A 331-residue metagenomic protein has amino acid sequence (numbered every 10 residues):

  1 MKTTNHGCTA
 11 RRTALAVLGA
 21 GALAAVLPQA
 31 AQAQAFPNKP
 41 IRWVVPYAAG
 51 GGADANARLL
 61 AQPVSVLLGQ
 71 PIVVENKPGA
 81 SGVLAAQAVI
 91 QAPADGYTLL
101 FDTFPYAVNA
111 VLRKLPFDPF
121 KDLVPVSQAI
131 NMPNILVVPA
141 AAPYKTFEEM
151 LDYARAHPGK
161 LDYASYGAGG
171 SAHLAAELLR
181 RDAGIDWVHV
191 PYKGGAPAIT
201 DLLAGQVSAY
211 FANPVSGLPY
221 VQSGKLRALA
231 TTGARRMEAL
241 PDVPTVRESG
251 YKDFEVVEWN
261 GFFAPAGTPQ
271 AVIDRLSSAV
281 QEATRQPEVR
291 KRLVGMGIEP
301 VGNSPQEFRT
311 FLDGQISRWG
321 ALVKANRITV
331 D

Functional and structural regions predicted by a protein language model:
M1-T9, T13-V26: N-terminal secretory signal peptides
L27-A33: Sec/Tat signal peptide C-region and signal peptidase I cleavage site
A33-D122, K160, I185-S208, N213 (+2 more regions): N-terminal (or domain-start) structured segment
N38-P40, R181-I185, Q222, E248 (+1 more regions): An extracytoplasmic/periplasmic, membrane-proximal ligand-sensing/linker region
G50, F104, P139-Y144, Y166-G170 (+4 more regions): Short coil/turn segments
Q91-Y97, A110-P197, V246, W259-R292: Hinge/capping helix and adjacent helix->loop/strand transition within the periplasmic-binding protein
F101-Y106, G195, A212-G217, T232-A234 (+2 more regions): Beta->alpha turn/N-cap motifs
N131, G217-R285, S317: C-terminal lobe and pocket-closing loops of periplasmic/extracytoplasmic Venus-flytrap solute-binding proteins
